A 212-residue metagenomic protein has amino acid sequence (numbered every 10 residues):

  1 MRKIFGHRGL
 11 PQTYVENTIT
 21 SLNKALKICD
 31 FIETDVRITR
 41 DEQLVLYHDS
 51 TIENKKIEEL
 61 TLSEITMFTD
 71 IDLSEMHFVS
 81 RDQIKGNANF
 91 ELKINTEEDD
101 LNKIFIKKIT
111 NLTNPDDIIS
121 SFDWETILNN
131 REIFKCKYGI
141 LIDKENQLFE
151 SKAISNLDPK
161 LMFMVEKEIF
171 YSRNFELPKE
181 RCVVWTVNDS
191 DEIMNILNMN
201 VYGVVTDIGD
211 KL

Functional and structural regions predicted by a protein language model:
M1-L212: Phosphate-group recognition and catalysis centered on beta-loop-alpha active-site segments
